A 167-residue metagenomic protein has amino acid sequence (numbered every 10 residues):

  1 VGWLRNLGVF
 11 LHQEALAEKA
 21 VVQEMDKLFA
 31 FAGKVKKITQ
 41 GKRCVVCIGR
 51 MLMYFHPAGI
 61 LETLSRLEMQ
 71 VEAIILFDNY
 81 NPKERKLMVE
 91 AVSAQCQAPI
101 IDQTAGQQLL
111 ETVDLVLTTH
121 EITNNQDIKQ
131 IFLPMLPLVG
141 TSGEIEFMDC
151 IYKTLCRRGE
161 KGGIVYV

Functional and structural regions predicted by a protein language model:
V1-V167: An N-terminal assembly and electron-transfer interface module characteristic of large anaerobic redox and radical
